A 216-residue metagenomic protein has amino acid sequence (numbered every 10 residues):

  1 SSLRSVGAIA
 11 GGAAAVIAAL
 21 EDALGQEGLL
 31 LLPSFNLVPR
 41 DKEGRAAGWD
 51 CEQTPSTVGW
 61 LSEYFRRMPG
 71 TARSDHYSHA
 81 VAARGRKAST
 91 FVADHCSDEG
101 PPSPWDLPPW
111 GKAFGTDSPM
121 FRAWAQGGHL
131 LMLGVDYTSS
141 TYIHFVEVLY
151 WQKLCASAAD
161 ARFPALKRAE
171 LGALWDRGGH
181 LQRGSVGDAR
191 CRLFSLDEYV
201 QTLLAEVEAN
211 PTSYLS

Functional and structural regions predicted by a protein language model:
S1-G44: N-terminal active-site beta-alpha-beta segment that forms phosphate/nucleotide-binding and substrate-recognition loops
V16-A19, W49-E52, A93-H95, L149-L154: Short, low-complexity, polar/charged sequence segments that are solvent-exposed and flexible
E21-L29, R67-R73, K153-R162: Structural alpha-beta junctions
G25-P39, F65-P69, A165-L174: Low-complexity, flexible helical/coil segments
P39-L133: Internal, conserved structured core segments that host functional sites
G44, D75-A80, A158, D176-R183: A general structural signal for short secondary-structure boundary/capping elements
P119-A123, G134-A169: Active-site environment of non-heme Fe oxygenases that use a 2-His-1-carboxylate facial triad
F163-S216: Acidic/aromatic/glycine-rich contiguous surface patches that form carbohydrate-binding/processing clefts and analogous
